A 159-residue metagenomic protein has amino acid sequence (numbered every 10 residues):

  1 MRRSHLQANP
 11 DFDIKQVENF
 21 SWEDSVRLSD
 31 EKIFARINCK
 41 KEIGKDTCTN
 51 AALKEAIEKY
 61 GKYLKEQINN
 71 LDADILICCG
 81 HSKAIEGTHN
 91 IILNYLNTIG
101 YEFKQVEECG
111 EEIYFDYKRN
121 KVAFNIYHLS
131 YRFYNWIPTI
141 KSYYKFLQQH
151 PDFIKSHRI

Functional and structural regions predicted by a protein language model:
M1-L71, I75, H81-G87: A polyanion-binding, active-site-adjacent surface
A51-K62, G87-I159: C-terminal capping/extension of enzyme domains
